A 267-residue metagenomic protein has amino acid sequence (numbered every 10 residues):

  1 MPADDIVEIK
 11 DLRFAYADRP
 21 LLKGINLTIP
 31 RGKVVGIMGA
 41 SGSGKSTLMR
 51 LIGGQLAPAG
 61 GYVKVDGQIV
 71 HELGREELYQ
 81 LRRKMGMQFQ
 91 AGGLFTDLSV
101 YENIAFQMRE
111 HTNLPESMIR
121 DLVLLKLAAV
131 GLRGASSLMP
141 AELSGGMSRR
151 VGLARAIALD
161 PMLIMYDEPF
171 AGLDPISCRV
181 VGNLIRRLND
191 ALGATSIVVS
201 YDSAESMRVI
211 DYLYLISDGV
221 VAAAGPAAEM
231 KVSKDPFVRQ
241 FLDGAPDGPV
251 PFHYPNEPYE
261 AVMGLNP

Functional and structural regions predicted by a protein language model:
M38-A40: The feature captures the beta-strand-to-loop junction immediately N-terminal to the Walker
G53: Helix-to-loop junction immediately C-terminal to a conserved catalytic motif
Q68-I69, E116-A135: Conserved ABC ATPase "signature" region
V70-G86, E116, M230-S233: ABC ATPase NBD coupling module
M139-L143, M147: Conserved ABC ATPase signature
D160: Conserved catalytic motifs of ABC-family nucleotide-binding domains
I164-D167: Catalytic Walker B motif of ABC-type/P-loop ATPase nucleotide-binding domains
